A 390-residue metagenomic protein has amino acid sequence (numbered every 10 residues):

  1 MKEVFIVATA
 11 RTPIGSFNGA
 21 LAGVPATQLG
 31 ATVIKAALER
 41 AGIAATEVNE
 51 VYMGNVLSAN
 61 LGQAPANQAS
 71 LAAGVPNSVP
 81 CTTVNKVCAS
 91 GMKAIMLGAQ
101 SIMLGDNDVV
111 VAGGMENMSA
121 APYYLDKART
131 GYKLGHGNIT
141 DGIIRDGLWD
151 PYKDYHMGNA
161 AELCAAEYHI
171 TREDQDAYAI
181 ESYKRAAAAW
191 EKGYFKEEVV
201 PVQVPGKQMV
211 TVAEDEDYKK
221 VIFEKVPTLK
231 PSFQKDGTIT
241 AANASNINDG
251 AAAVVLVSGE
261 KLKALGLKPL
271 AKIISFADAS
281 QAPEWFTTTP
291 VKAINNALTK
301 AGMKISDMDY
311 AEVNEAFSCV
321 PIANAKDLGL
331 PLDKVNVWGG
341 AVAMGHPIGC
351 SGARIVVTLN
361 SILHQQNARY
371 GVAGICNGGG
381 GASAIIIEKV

Functional and structural regions predicted by a protein language model:
M1-L61, P65-A73, N77-P80, A160-R172 (+4 more regions): Conserved active-site "lid/cap" helical segment
M1-V24, I139, F223-T288, K292 (+3 more regions): Condensing-enzyme catalytic core mediating Claisen C-C bond formation in acyl metabolism
R11-T12, G23-A31, R40, D174-A264 (+2 more regions): N-terminal extracellular/periplasmic Venus flytrap/periplasmic-binding protein-like
N55-V109, Y152-H156, F223-N246, D327-R354 (+2 more regions): Conserved catalytic cysteine-centered active-site region of acyl-thioester-dependent Claisen-condensing enzymes
V84-E116, A165-Y194, A253-E260, A325 (+2 more regions): Active-site-proximal alpha-helical scaffold in enzymes
V109-L163: Flexible glycine-/small-residue-enriched beta->alpha junction loops that bind anionic phosphate/pyrophosphate groups
A160-E162, F195-E198, I274-A343: Active-site pocket-lining segment
